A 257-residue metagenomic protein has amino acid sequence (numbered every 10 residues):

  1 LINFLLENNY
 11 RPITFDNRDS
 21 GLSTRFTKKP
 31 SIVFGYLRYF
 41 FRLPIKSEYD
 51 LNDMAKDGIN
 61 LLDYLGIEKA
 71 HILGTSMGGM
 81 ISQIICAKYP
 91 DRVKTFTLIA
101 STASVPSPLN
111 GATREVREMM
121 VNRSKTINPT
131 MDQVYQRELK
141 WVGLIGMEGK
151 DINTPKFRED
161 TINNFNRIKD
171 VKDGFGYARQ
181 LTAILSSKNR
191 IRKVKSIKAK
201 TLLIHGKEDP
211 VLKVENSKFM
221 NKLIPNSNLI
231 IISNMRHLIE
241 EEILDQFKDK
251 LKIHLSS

Functional and structural regions predicted by a protein language model:
L6-R38: Conserved alpha/beta-hydrolase
D16-S20, T102, M235-R236: Short beta-to-alpha linker loops that shape the active-site pocket of alpha/beta-hydrolase fold enzymes
N52-A70: Conserved acidic catalytic loop of the alpha/beta-hydrolase fold
E68-G111: Conserved hydrolase catalytic core segment
A112-R192, A199, F219: Alpha/beta-hydrolase
I197, L203-H205, D209: Short beta-strand/loop motif that positions the catalytic acidic residue of the alpha/beta-hydrolase fold
P210-N216: Conserved alpha/beta-hydrolase "acid-adjacent" motif
S227-S257: Catalytic active-site module of serine/aspartate enzymes centered on a nucleophile-bearing elbow/loop
